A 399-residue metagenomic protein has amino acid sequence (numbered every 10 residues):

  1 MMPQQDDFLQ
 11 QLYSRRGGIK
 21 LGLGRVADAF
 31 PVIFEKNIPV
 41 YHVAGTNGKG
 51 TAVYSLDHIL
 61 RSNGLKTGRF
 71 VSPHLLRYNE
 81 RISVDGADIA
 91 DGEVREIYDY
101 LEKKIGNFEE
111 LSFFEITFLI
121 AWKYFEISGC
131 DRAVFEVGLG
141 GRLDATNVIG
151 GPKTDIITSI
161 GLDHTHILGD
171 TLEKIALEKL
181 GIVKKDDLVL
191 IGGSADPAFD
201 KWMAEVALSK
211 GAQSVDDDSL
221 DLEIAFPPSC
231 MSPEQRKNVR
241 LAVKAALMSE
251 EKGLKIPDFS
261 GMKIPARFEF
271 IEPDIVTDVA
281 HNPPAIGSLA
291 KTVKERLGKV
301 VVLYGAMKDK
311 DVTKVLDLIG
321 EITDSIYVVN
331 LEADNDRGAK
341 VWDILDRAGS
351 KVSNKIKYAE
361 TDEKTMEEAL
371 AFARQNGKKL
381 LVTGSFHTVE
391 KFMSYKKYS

Functional and structural regions predicted by a protein language model:
M1-G45, A52-Y54, H58-L65, F70 (+1 more regions): Short functional linear segments
L23-K36, S62-G150, L168: ATP-dependent carboxylate-amine ligase catalytic core
L56, R142-K153, M393-K396: Short Gly/Thr/Asp-enriched flexible loops that form oxyanion-binding sites at enzyme active sites
L56-R61, F125, I319, A348: Hydrophobic alpha-helical packing residues
I127, R132-F135, D144-I156, I160-G161 (+2 more regions): Nucleotide phosphate-binding/pyrophosphate-handling subdomain across enzymes that bind or process nucleotide phosphates
R142-L143, G150-K210, V312: Conserved catalytic-core segment of NTP-binding enzymes
S194-S219, L316-K379: C-terminal helical cap/extension that packs against the catalytic core of soluble nucleotide-cofactor enzymes
S385: Active-site-proximal loop/hinge segments that shape catalytic or ion-binding/gating pockets
